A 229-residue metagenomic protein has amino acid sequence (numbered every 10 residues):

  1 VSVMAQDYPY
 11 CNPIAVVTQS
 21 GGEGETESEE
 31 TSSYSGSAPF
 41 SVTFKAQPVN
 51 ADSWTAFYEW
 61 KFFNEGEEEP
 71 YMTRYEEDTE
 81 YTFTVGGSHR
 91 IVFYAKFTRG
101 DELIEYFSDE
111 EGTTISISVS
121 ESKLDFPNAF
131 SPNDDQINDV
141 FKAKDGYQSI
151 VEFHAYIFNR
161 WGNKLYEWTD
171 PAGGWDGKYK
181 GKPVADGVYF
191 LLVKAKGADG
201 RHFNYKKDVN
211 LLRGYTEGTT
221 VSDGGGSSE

Functional and structural regions predicted by a protein language model:
V1-S2, W175: Accessible peptide chain termini
V3-T18, E27-D125, G218: Short, compositionally biased serine/threonine- and acidic-rich segments at solvent-exposed termini, linkers, or domain
T31-Y34, F44-P48, I115-E229: Short loop/turn motifs at secondary-structure boundaries
